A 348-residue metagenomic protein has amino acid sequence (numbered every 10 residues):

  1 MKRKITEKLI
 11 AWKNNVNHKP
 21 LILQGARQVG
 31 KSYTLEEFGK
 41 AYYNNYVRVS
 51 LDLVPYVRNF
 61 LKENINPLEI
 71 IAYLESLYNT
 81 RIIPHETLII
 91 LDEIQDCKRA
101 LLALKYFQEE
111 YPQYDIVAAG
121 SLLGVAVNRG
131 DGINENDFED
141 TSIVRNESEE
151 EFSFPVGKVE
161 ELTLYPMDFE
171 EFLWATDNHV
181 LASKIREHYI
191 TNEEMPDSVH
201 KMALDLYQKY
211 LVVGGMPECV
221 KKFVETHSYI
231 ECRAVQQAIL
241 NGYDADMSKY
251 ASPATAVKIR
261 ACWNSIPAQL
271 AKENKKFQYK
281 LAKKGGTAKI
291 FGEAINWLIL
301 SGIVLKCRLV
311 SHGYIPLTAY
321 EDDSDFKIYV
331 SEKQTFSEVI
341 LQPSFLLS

Functional and structural regions predicted by a protein language model:
M1-V16: Pre-Walker A adenine-sensing motif
L23: Hydrophobic anchor at the beta1->P-loop junction of P-loop NTPases
K31: Conserved lysine of the Walker
T34, F38: Hydrophobic positions on the alpha1 helix immediately C-terminal to the Walker A/P-loop
L53-P84: Short glycine-rich substrate-engagement loop in P-loop NTPases that contacts/grips substrate
I90, D115-S121, T163, F172: Structural recognition of the conserved hydrophobic beta-strand(s) that form the central parallel beta-sheet of P-loop
V127-A271: Interdomain motor-coupling "hinge/lid" segment immediately C-terminal to the ATP-binding subdomain of NTP-driven enzymes
V220-S348: Accessory nucleic acid-recognition modules appended to NTPase machines
